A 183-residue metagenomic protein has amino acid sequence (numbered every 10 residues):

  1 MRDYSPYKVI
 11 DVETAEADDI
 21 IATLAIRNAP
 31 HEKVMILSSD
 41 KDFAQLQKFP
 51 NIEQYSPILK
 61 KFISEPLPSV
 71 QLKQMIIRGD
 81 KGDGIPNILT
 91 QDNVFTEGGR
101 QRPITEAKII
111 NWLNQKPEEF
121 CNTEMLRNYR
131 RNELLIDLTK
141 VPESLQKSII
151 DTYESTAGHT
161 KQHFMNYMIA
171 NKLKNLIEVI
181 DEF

Functional and structural regions predicted by a protein language model:
M1-Y167, K174, E178: Extended two-metal-dependent nuclease catalytic cores across DNA- and RNA-processing enzymes
D181-F183: Short, amphipathic C-terminal "tail helix"
